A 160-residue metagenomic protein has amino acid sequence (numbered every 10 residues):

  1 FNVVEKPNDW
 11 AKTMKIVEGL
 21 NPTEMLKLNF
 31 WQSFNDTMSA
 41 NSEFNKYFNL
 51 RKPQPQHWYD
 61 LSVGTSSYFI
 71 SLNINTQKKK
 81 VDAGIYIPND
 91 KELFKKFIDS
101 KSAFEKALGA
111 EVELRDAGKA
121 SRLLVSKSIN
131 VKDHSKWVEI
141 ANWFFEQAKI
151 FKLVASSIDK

Functional and structural regions predicted by a protein language model:
F1-E18: Mixed-charge intrinsically disordered linker/loop segments at interdomain junctions
A11-I16, Q77-I85, A141-L153: Short, surface-exposed, charge-dense and proline/glycine-enriched linear segments
I16-N130: Polyanion-binding interface signature
D99-G109, I129-K160: Ampiphathic alpha-helical segments that act as solvent-exposed interaction surfaces
